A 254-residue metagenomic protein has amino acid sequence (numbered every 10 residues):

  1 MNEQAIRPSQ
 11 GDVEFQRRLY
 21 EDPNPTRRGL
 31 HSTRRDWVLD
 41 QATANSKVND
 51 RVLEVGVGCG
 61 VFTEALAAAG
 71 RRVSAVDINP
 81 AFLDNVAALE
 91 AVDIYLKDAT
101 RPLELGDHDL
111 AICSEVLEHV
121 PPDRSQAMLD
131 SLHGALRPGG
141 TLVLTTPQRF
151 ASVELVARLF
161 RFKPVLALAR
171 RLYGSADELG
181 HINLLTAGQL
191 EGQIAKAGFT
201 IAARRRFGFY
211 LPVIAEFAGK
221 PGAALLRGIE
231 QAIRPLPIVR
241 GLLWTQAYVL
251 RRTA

Functional and structural regions predicted by a protein language model:
M1-S114, D123-L129, L184, R205-F209 (+2 more regions): Conserved N-terminal segment of class I S-adenosyl-L-methionine
A91-D93, L159-K163, G219-A223: Short, hinge-like loop/turn segments at secondary-structure boundaries
Q126-T141: A short glycine-rich, Lys/Arg-flanked "PGG" loop and its adjoining helix->strand segment in the class I
V143-A167: Conserved class I S-adenosyl-L-methionine
V165-A176, E230: Short, flexible, basic/aromatic active-site loop/helix in glycosyltransferases
Y173-Q189: Acceptor-substrate binding/catalytic loop of class I
G188-G192, A202-A254: A C-terminal cap/extension of S-adenosyl-L-methionine-dependent methyltransferases that defines the acceptor-substrate
